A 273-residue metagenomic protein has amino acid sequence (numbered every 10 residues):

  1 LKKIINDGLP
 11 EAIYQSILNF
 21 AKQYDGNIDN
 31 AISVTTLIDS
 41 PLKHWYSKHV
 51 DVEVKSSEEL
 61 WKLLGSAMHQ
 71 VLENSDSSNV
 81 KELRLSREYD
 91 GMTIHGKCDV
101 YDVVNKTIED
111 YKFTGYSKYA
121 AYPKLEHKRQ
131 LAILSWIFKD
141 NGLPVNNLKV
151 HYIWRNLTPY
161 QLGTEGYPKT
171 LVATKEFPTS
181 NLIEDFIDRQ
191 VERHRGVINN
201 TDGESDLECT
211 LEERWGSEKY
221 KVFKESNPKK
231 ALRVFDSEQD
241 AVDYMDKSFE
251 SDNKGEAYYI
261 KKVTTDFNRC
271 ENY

Functional and structural regions predicted by a protein language model:
L1-I108, G115-R129, K139, T158-P168: Metal-dependent nuclease catalytic cores that hydrolyze phosphodiester bonds in DNA/RNA, characterized by
Q15, A21, D25, S47 (+7 more regions): Compositionally biased, intrinsically disordered low-complexity regions enriched in proline and serine
F20, Y24, S75-N79, Q190-T201 (+1 more regions): Short secondary-structure junctions and interdomain/linker hinges
I32-W45, R193-Y273: Cysteine-cluster motifs in flexible loop/terminal segments that predominantly coordinate metals
S40, H69, L134, I187 (+1 more regions): A residue-level signal for conserved active-site and pocket-lining positions in enzyme catalytic cores
L83-R195, K230-A231, E238-Y244, S248-E256: Mg2+/Mn2+-dependent nuclease catalytic core
